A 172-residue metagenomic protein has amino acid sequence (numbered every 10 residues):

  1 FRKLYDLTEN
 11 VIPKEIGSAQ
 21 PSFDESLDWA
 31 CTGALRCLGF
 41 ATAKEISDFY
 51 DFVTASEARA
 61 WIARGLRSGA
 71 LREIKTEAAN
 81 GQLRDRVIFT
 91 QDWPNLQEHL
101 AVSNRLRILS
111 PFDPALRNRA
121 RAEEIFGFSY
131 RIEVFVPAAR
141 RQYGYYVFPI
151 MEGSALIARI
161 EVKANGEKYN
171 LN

Functional and structural regions predicted by a protein language model:
F1-R107, F112-L116, R121, F128-I132 (+2 more regions): Long, low-complexity intrinsically disordered regions
